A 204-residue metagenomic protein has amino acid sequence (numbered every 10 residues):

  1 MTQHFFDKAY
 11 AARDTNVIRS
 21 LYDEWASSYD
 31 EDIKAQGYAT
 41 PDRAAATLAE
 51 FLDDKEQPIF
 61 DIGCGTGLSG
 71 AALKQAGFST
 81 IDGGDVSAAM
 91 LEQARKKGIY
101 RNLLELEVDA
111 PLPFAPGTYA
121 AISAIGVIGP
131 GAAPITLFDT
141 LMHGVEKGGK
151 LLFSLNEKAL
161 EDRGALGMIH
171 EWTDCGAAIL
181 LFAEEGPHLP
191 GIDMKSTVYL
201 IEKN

Functional and structural regions predicted by a protein language model:
M1-S27: N-terminal, positively charged/glycine-rich alpha-helical extensions of SAM-dependent methyltransferases
D30-A45: Conserved SAM-binding loop and adjacent beta-strand
F60-L112: Class I SAM-dependent methyltransferase SAM/SAH-binding core
L112-I122: A short acidic, Gly/Pro-enriched loop at the edge of an enzyme's catalytic core that lines a small-molecule cofactor
A120-P134: A short SAM/SAH-binding and catalytic strip from SAM-dependent methyltransferases
T136-K147: A short glycine-rich, Lys/Arg-flanked "PGG" loop and its adjoining helix->strand segment in the class I
G148-N156: Conserved beta-strand signature within the Rossmann-like core of class I S-adenosyl-L-methionine
G164-E184: Conserved Class I S-adenosyl-L-methionine
